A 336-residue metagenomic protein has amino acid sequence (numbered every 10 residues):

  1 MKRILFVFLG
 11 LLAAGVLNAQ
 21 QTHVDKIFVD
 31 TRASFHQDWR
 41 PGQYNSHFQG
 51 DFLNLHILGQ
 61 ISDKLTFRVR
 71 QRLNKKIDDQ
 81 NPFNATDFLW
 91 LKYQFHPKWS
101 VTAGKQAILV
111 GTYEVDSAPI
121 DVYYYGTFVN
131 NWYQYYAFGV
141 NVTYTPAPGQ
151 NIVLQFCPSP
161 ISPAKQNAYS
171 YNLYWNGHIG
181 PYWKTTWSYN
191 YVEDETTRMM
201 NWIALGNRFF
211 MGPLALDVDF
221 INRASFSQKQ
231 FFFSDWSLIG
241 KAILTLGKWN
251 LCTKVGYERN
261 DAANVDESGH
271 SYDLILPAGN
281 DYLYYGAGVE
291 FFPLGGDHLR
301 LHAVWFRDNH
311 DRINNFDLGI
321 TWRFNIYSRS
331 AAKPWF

Functional and structural regions predicted by a protein language model:
I4-A13: Sec-dependent N-terminal signal peptides
A14, G149, Y327: Phosphate/oxyanion-binding loops and surfaces in catalytic or ligand/nucleic-acid-binding neighborhoods
G15-A19: Sec/Tat signal peptide C-region and signal peptidase I cleavage site
Q21-H36, Y44-S159, N167, N176-I179 (+2 more regions): Outer membrane beta-barrel
H23-V24, S34-Y44, S62, D79 (+5 more regions): Outer-membrane beta-barrel pore domains
A164: Surface loop/turn signatures of beta-propeller and other carbohydrate-active proteins
S170: Conserved adenosyl
